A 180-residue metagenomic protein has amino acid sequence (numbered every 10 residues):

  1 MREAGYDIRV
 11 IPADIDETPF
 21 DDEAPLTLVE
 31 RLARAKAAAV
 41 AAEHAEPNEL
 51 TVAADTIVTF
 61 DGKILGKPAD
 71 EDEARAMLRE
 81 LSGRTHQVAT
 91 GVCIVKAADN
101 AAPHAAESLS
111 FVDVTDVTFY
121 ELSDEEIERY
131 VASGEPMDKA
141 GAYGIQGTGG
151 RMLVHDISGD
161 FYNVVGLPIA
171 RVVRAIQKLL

Functional and structural regions predicted by a protein language model:
M1-I11, L179: N-terminal G-site helix/loop of the GST-like fold
I11-E17: Short beta->alpha connector loops at strand-helix junctions that form conserved, small/polar/Pro-enriched
P25-L180: Anionic-ligand binding patches
